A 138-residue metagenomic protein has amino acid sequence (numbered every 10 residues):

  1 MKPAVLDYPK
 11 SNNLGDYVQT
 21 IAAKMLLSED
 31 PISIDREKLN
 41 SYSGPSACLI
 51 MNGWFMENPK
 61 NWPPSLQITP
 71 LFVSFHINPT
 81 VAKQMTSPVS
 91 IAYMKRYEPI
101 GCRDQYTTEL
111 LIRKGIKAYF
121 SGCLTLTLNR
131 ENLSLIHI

Functional and structural regions predicted by a protein language model:
M1-P99, Q105-L135: Aromatic- and Gly/Pro-rich donor/ligand-binding loops that form nucleotide- or phosphate-bearing donor binding pockets
